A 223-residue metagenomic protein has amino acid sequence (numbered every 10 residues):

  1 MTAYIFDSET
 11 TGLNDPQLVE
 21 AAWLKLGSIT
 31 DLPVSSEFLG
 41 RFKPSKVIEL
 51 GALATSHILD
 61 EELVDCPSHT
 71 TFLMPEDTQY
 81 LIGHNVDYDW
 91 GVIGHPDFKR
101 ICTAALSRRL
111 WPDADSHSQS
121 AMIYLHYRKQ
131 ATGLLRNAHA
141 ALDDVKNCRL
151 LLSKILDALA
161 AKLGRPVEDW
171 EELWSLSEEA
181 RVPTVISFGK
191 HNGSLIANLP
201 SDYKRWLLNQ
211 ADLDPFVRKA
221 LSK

Functional and structural regions predicted by a protein language model:
M1-R108, P112-H139: Conserved non-catalytic scaffold segment of RNase H-like nuclease domains
Y80-D87, G91-I93, A121-F188: Acidic, Mg2+-coordinating catalytic module of metal-dependent nucleases/exonucleases that use a two-metal-ion mechanism
T103, V145-C148, P200, K204: Short runs of predominantly hydrophobic/aromatic residues within well-ordered alpha helices that form helix-helix
L110, H126, I155, L207-A211 (+1 more regions): Generic structural signal for hydrophobic core residues of well-folded globular domains
K146, F216-K223: Charged, low-complexity intrinsically disordered segments and flexible loops
P183-S201: Eukaryotic low-complexity, mixed-charge intrinsically disordered interaction/regulatory segments enriched in acidic
A197-K219: Short, surface-exposed, low-complexity cationic segments
